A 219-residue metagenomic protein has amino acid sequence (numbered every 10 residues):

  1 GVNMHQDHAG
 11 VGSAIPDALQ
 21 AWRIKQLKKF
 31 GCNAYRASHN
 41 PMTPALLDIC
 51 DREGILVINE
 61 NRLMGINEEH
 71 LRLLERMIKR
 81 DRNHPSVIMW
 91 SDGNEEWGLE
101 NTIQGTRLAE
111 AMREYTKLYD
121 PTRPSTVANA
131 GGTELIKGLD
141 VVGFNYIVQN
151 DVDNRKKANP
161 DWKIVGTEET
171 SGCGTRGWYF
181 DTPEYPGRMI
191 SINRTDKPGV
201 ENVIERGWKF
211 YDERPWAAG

Functional and structural regions predicted by a protein language model:
G1-E114, S125-T126: Active-site-adjacent substrate/metal-binding segments within catalytic domains of carbohydrate-active enzymes
A21, L71-E75, V148-Q149, E201-E205: Structural motif corresponding to alpha-helix initiation and N-cap regions
R23-I24, M77-I78, A130-G131, D151-R155 (+1 more regions): Generic recognition of flexible, low-complexity loop/linker segments
N33, D140, G219: Receiver (REC) domain switch/active-site residues of two-component response regulators
H39-M42, A130-G131, N145-N150: Short beta->alpha connector loops
G54-R62, V141-V148, K163-E169: Short hydrophobic/aromatic-enriched beta-strand-loop microsegments
R62-L63, E95-W97, P121, G131 (+2 more regions): Catalytic metal-binding/acid-base residues of hydrolase active sites
S86-W90, A109-L118, S125, I136 (+1 more regions): Substrate-binding clefts and catalytic carboxylate motifs of secreted carbohydrate-active enzymes
